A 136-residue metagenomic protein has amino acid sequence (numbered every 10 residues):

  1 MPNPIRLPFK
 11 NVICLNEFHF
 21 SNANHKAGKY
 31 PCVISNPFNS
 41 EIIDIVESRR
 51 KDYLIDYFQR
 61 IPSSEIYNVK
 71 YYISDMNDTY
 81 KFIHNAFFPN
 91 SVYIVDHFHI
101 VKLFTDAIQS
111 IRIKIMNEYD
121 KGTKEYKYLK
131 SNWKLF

Functional and structural regions predicted by a protein language model:
M1-Y71, D78-I83: RNase H-like nuclease fold core
F38, V46, F98-H99, K134: Intrinsic disorder/low-complexity detector
D75-T79, N85-Y128: Conserved beta-strand -> loop -> alpha-helix junction used to position metal-binding or nucleic-acid-contacting
L129-F136: Helix-loop elements that line ligand-binding/catalytic pockets
